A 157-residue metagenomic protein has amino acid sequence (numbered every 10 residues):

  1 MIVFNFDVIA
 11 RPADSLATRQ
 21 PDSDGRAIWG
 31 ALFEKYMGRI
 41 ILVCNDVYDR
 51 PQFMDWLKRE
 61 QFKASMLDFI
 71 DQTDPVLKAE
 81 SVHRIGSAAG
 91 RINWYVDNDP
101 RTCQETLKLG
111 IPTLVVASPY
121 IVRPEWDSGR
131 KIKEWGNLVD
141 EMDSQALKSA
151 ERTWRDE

Functional and structural regions predicted by a protein language model:
M1-V76, R155-E157: Alpha-helical substrate-recognition element adjacent to the catalytic core
R50-E157: C-terminal cap/substrate-recognition subdomain and adjoining C-terminal extension of metal-dependent phosphatase-like
